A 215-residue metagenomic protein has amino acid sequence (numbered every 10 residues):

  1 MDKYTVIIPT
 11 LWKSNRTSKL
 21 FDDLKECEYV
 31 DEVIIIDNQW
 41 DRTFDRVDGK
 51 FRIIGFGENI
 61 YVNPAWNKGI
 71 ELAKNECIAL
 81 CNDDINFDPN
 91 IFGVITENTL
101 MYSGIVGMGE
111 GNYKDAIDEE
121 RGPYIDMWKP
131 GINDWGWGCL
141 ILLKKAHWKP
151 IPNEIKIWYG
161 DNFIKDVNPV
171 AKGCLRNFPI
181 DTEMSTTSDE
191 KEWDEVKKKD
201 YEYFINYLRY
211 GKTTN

Functional and structural regions predicted by a protein language model:
K13-E26: Short, well-formed alpha-helical segments that are part of the catalytic scaffolds of diverse glycosyltransferases
D37-D45: A conserved acidic beta->alpha catalytic loop
F56-A73: Glycine-rich, basic loop-to-helix element that forms the pyrophosphate-binding segment of sugar-nucleotide handling
E76-N86: Short beta-strand-to-loop acidic/aromatic patch adjacent to the donor-nucleotide binding site
F92-I105: Conserved donor-nucleotide/metal-binding helix-loop-beta segment in metal-dependent transferases, i.e., the alpha-helix
I105-R121: Short beta-strand-to-loop element that shapes/binds the nucleotide-sugar donor at the catalytic cleft/hinge
P123-L143: A recurrent flexible, glycine/aromatic-enriched loop bordering the glycosyltransferase active site that acts as
E154-N215: C-terminal catalytic/acceptor-binding lobe
